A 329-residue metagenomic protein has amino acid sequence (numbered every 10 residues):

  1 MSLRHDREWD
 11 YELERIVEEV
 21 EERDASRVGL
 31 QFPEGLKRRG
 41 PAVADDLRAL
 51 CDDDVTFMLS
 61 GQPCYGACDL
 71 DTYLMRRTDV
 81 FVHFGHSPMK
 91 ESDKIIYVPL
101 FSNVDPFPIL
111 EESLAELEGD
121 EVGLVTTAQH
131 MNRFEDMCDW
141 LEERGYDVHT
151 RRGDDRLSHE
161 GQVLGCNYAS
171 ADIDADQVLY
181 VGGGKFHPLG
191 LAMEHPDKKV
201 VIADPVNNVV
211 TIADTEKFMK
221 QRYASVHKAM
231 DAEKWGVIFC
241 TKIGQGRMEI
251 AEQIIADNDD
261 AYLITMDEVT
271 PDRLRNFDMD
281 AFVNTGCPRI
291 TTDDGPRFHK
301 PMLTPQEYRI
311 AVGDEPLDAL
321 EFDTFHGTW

Functional and structural regions predicted by a protein language model:
S2-E14, V20-H195, V200-T211, Q221: The feature marks the mature, well-folded catalytic cores of soluble enzymes
G35-V43, V55, I243-A251, I255 (+3 more regions): Cofactor-cradling patches in redox/metallo enzymes
L59-G61, R152, I264-E268, T304-Q306: Short loop/edge segments at beta-strand edges and connector loops that shape dinucleotide/nucleotide cofactor-binding
V80-F81, G85-D93, D172-L189, M230-G244 (+1 more regions): Extended, charge-rich low-complexity interaction segments
D93-F101, Y146, D197-K199, A261 (+2 more regions): Active-site regions of enzymes building and remodeling cell-envelope glycoconjugates
F101, V206-N208, P288-W329: Peripheral docking tails and interdomain loops at the edges of cofactor- or intermediate-handling domains
I109, Q129-D136, K228-E233, F322-W329: Short, glycine-/small-residue-rich phosphate/pyrophosphate-handling segment
F186-A261, E268-N276: Redox- and metal-dependent alpha/beta enzyme cores, enriched for Fe-S-associated oxidoreductases and cofactor-handling
